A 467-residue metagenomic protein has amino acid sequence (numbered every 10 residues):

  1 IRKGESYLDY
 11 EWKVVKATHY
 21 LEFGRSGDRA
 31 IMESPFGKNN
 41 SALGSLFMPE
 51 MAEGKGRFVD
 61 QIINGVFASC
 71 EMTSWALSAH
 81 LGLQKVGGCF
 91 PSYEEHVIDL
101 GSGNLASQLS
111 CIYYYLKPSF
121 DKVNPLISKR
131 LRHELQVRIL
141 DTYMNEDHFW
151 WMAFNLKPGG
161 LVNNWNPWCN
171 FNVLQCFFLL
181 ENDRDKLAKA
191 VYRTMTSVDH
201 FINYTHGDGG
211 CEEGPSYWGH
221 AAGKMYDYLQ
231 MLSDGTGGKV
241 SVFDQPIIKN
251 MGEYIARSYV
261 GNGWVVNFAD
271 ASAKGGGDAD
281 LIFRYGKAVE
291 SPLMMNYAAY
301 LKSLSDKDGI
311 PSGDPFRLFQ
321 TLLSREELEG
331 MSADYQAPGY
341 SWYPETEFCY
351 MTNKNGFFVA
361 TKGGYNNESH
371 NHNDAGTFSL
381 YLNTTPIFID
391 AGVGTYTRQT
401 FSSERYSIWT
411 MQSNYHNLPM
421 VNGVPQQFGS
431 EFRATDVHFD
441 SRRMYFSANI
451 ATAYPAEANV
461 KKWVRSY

Functional and structural regions predicted by a protein language model:
G4-V15, I62-H80, I127-A153, K189-G209 (+1 more regions): Long, well-ordered core segments of solenoidal/helical folds
G27-N40, M51, V86-S102, H148-P167 (+5 more regions): Solvent-exposed loop and edge beta-strand segments that line ligand/cofactor-binding and catalytic clefts
G37-A52, N64-A68, G103-C111: Non-membrane alpha-helical segments in proteins
E50-I63, I112-Q136, F177-M195, L232-I248 (+3 more regions): Structural helix-adjacent loops and short alpha-helical linkers that scaffold large soluble proteins
G88-G214, D227, L323-D334: Active-site lining segments of carbohydrate-active enzymes
A222-F388, F439-S441: Carbohydrate-active enzyme catalytic cores, enriched for enzymes that act on polyanionic acidic polysaccharides
P338-F357, G423-Y467: Extended, loop-rich substrate-binding clefts of extracytoplasmic carbohydrate-active enzymes
F358-D440: Catalytic core of carbohydrate-active enzymes
